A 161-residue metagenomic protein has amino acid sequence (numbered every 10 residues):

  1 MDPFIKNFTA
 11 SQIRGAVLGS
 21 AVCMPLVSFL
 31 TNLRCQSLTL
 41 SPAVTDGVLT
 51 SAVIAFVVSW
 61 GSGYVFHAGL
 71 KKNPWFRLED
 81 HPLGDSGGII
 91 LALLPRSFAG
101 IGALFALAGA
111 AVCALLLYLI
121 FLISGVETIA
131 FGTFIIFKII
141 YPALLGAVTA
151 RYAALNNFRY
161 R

Functional and structural regions predicted by a protein language model:
M1-R161: Juxtamembrane/disordered regions of integral membrane proteins
